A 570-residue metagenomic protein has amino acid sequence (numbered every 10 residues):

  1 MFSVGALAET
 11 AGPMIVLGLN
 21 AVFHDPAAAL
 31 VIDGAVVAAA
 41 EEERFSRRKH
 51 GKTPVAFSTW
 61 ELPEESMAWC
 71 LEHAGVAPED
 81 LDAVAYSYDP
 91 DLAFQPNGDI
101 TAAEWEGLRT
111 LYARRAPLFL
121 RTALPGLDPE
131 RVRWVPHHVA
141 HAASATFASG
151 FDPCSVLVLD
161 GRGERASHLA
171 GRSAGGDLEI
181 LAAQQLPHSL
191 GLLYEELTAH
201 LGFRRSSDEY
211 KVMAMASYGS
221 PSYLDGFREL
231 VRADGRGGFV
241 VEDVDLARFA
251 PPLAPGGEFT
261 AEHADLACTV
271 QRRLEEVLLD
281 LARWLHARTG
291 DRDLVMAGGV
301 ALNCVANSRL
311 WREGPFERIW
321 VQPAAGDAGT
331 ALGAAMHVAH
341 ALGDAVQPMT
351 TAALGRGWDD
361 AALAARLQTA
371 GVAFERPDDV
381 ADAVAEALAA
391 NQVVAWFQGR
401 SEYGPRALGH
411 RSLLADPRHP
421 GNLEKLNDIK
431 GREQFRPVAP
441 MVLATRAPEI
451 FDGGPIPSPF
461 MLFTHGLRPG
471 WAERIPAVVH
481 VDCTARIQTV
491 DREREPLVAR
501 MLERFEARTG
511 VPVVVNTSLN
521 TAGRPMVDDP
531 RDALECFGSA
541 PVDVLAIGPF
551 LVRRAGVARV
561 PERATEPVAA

Functional and structural regions predicted by a protein language model:
G12-L17: Extreme N-terminal starter segment of soluble prokaryotic enzymes
N20-K49, V55-S58, N97, G107-L111 (+9 more regions): Flexible beta->alpha loop and helix N-cap segments adjacent to enzyme active/binding sites
F45-V76, L278: N-terminal phosphate-binding loop and adjacent alpha-helix
S66-D82, A123-G126, L281-G290: Phosphate/pyrophosphate-binding loops at sites that engage ATP/ADP/AMP, CoA/4′-phosphopantetheine, polyphosphate
W69-L120, A143-S144: Short beta-strand-loop/turn "lid" adjacent to the catalytic site in phosphate-handling enzymes
P255-L281: Adenine-nucleotide phosphate-binding core of ATP-dependent small-molecule kinases
